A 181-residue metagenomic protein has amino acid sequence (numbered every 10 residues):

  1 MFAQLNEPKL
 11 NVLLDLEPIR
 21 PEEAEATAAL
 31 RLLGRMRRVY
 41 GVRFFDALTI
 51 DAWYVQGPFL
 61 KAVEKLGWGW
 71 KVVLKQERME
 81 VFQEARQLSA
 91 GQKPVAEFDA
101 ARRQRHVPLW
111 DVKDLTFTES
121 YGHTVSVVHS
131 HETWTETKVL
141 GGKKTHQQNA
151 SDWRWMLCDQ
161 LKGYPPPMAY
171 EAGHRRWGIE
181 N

Functional and structural regions predicted by a protein language model:
M1-K61, L66-W68: Conserved, well-structured functional cores that handle cations and Mg-NTP chemistry
A47, R176-W177: Residue-level signal for helical boundary/lining positions with a hydrophobic bias
K71-R176: An anionic, glycine-rich sequence signature occurring as long contiguous blocks
E180: Conserved, mostly hydrophobic/aromatic
